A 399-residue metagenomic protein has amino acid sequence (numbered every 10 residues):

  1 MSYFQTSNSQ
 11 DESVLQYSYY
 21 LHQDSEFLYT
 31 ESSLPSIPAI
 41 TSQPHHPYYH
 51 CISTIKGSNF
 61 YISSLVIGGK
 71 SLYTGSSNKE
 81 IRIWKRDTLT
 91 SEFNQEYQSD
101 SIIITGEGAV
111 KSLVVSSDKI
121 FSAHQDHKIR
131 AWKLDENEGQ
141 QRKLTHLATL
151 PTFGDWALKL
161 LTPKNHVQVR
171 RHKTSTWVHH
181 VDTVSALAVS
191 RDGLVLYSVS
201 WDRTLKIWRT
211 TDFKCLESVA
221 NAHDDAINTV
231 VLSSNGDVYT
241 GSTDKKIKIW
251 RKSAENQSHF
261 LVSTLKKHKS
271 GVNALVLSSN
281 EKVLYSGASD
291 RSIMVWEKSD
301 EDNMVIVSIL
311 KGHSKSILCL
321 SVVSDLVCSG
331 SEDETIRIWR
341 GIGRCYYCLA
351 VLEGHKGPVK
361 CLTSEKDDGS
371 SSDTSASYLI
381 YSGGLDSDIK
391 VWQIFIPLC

Functional and structural regions predicted by a protein language model:
M1-S64, G69-S71, G75, R82 (+3 more regions): Intrinsically disordered, low-complexity acidic/Ser/Thr/Pro-rich linker and tail segments in large eukaryotic scaffolds
H50-S53, E92-N94, Q98-S101, T145-L147 (+4 more regions): A structural motif specific to WD40 beta-propellers
I55-I62, I102-V110, T152-L158, V169-R170 (+6 more regions): WD40/WD-repeat beta-propeller blade N-cap
L65-K70, E107, L113-D118, A188-L194 (+8 more regions): Loop/turn segments within WD40 beta-propeller blades
G75-N78, A123-D126, D192, V199-D202 (+4 more regions): Conserved strand-to-loop turn within each blade of WD40 beta-propeller repeats
I81-K85, I129-K133, V199, L205-R209 (+4 more regions): WD40-repeat beta-propellers
D87-S91, K133-R142, R251-Q257, E297-D302 (+2 more regions): Short loop/turn segments immediately following beta-strands, especially the blade-tip and inter-blade linker loops
K360-E365, S370-C399: Blade-level signature of beta-propeller repeat domains, shared across WD40, Kelch, NHL, RCC1 and BNR/Asp-box propellers
